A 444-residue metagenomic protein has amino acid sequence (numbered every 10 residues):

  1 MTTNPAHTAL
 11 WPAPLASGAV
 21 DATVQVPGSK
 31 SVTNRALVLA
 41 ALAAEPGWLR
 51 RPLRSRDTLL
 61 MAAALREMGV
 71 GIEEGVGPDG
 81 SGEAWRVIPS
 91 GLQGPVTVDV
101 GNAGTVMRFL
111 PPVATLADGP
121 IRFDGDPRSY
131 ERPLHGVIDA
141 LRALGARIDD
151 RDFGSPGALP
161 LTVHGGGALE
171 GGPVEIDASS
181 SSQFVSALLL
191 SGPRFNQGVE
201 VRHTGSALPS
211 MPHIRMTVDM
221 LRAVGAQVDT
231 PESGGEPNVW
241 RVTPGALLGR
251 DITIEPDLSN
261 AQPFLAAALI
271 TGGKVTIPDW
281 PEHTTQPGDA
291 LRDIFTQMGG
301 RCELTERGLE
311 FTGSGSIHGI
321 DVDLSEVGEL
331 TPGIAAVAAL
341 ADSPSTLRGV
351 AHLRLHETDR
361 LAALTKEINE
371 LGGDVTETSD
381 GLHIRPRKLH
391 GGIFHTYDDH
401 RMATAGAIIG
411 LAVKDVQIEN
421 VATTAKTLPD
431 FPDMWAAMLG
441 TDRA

Functional and structural regions predicted by a protein language model:
M1-A444: Structural preference for solvent-exposed beta-strand-turn elements and adjacent flexible terminal/loop segments within
